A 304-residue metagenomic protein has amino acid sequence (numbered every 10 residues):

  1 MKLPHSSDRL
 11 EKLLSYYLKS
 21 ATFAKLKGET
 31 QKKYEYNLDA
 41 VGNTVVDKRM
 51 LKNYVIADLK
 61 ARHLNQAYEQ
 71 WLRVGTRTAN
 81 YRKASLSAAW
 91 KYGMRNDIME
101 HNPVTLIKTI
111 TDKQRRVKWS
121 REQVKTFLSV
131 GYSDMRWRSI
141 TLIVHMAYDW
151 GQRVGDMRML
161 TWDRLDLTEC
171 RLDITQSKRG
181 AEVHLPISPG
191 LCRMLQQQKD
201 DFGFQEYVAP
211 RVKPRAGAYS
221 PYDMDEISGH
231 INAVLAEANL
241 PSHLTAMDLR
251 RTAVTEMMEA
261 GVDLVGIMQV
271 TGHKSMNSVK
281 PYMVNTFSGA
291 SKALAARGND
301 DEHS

Functional and structural regions predicted by a protein language model:
M1-L3, S15-E29, D39-R115, S129-G131: N-terminal core-binding DNA-recognition domain of tyrosine recombinases/integrases
L3, R211-G217, A296-S304: C-terminal secondary-structure termini that scaffold catalytic or DNA-interacting sites
T76, Y132-W137, W150, L185 (+3 more regions): Short, basic (Lys/Arg/His-rich) helix/loop patches that form interaction surfaces in the mid-to-C-terminal regions
N80-R82, R95, M99-E100, T105-V154 (+4 more regions): Basic, Lys/Arg- and aromatic-enriched nucleic-acid-binding interface segment
K118, Q176-G180, T271-A296: Catalytic-site neighborhood detector that most strongly recognizes the C-terminal catalytic loop/helix of tyrosine
Q123, M159-D200: Conserved tyrosine-mediated DNA breakage-rejoining catalytic core shared by Y-recombinases
R164-R171, P241, V262-P281: Short, polar N-cap/turn motifs at the start of nucleic acid-interacting alpha helices
S177-Q197, Q205-N232: C-terminal catalytic core of Y-nucleophile DNA break-rejoin enzymes
